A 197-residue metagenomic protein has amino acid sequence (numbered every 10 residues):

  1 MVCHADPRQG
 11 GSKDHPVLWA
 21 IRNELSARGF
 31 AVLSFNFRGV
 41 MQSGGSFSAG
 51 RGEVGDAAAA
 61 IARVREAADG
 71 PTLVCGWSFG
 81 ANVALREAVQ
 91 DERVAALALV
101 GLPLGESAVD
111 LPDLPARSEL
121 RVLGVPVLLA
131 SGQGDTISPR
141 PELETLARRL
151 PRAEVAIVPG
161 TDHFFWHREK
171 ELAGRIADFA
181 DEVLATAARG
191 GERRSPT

Functional and structural regions predicted by a protein language model:
M1-D69, A116: Serine-hydrolase catalytic machinery in alpha/beta-hydrolase-like enzymes
G45, T161-A173: Catalytic histidine-centered segment of alpha/beta-hydrolase-like enzymes
P71-G76, V100: Short beta-strand immediately N-terminal to the catalytic nucleophile in serine-hydrolase-like folds
G76-A84: Gly/Ala-rich beta-loop-alpha elbow adjacent to hydrolase catalytic centers
E106, Q133-S138, H163-F164: Acidic catalytic loop of the alpha/beta-hydrolase fold
V122-G124, L129-S131, D135: Short beta-strand/loop motif that positions the catalytic acidic residue of the alpha/beta-hydrolase fold
Q133-A153: Conserved loop-alpha-helix segment in the C-terminal half of the alpha/beta-hydrolase fold that carries the catalytic
R148-F164: Catalytic histidine neighborhood in serine/cysteine hydrolases with alpha/beta-hydrolase-type architecture
